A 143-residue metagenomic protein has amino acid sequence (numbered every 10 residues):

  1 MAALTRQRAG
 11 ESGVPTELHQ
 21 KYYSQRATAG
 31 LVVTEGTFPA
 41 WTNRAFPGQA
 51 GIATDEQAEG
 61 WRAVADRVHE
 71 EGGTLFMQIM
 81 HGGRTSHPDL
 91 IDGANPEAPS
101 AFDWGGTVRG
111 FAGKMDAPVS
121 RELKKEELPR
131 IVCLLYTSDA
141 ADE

Functional and structural regions predicted by a protein language model:
M1-M80: N-terminal capping/small domains of soluble enzymes
G13-P15, A45-F46, D89-G93, Y136: General "foldedness" signal
Q20-V32, D89-W104, D142: Phosphate-binding glycine-rich loops and adjacent basic patches that engage nucleotide phosphates, nucleic-acid
M80-L135: Non-globular sequence segments
Y136-D142: Conserved small/polar residues in nucleotide/adenosyl-binding loops
